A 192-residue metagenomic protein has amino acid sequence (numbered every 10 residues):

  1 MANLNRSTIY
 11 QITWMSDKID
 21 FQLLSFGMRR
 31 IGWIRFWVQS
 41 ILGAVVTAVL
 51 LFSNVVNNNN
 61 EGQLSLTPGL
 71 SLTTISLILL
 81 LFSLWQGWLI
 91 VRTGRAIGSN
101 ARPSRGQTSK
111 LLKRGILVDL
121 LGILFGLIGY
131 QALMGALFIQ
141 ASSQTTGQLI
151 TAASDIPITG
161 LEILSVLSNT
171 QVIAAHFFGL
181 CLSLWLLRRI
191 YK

Functional and structural regions predicted by a protein language model:
N5-V56, N60-L66: Cytosolic-side membrane-entry/anchor segment at the start of a transmembrane helix
F21, V91-G98, M134-L137, C181-K192: Cytosolic juxtamembrane helix at the C-terminal end of the final transmembrane segment
M28-R35, T108-F125: Loop-to-transmembrane boundary segments
V45, V49, L121-Q144: Alpha-helical transmembrane segments and their membrane-interface junctions in multi-pass membrane proteins
G62, L66-V91: Hydrophobic alpha-helical membrane-embedded segments
L84-R105: Membrane-helix interface/capping segments
A141-S168: Short, membrane-exposed interhelical loops at transmembrane-helix boundaries
T159-K192: A hydrophobic membrane-anchoring alpha-helix module
